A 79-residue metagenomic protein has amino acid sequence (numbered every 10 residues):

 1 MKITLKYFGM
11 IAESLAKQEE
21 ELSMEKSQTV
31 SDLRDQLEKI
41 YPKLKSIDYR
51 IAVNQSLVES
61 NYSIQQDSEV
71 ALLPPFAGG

Functional and structural regions predicted by a protein language model:
M1-G78: Ubiquitin-like/PB1-type beta-grasp interaction modules and other compact soluble beta-rich domains
